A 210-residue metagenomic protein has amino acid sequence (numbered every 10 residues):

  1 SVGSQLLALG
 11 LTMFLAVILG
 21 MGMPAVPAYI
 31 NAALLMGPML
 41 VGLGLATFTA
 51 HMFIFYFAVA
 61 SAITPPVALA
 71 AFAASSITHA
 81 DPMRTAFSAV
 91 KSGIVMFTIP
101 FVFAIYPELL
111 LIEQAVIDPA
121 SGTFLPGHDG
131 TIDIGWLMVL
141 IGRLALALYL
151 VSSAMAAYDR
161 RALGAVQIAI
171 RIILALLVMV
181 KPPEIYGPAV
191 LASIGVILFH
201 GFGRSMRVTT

Functional and structural regions predicted by a protein language model:
S1-T210: Alpha-helical transmembrane segments of multi-pass membrane transport proteins
